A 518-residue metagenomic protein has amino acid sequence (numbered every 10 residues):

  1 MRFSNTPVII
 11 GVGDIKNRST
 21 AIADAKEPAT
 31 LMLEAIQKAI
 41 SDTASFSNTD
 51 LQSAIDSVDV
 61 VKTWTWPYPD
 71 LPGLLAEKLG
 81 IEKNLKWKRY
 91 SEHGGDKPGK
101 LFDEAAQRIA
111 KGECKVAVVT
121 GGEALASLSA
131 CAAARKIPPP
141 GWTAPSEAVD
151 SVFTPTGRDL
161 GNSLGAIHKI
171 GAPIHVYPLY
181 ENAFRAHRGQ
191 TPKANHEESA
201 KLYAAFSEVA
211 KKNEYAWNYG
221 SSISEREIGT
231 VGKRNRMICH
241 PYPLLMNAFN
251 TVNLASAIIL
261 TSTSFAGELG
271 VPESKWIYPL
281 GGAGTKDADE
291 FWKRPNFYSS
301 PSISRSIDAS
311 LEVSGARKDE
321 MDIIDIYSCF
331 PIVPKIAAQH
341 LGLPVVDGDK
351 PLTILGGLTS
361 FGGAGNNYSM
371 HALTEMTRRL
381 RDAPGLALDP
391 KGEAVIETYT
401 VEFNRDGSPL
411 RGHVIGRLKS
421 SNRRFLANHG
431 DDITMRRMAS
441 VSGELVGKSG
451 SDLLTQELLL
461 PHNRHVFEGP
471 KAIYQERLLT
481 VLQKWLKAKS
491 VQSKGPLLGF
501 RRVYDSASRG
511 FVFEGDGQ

Functional and structural regions predicted by a protein language model:
M1-S91, A106-C114, G121-F265, V271-G363 (+2 more regions): Conserved "HGTGT" condensation-loop signature of ketosynthase/thiolase-family condensing enzymes that catalyze
G99-Q107: Conserved phosphate-binding catalytic cores of ATP/NTP-utilizing and phosphoryl-transfer enzymes
